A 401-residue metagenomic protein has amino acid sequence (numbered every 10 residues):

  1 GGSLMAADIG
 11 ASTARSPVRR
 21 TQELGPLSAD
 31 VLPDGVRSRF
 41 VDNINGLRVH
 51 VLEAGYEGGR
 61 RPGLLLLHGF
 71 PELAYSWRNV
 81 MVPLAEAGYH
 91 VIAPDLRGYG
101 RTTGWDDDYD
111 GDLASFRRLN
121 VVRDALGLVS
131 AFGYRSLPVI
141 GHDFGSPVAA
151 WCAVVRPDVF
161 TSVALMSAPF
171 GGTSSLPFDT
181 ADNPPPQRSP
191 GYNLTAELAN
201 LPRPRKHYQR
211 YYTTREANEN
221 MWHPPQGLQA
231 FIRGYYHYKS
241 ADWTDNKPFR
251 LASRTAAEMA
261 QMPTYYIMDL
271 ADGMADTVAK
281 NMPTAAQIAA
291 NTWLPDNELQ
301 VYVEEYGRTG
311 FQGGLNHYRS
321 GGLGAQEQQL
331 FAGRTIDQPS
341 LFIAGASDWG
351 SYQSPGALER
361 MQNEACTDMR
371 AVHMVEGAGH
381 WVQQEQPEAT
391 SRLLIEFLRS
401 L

Functional and structural regions predicted by a protein language model:
G1-S12: N-terminal export signals
P17-S38, V49, E57, G63 (+2 more regions): Flexible "cap/lid" subdomain of the alpha/beta-hydrolase fold that forms the substrate-access gate
R61, G69-E72: Active-site glycine-rich loops that stabilize anionic/oxyanionic intermediates across multiple enzyme folds
L66-G69, A93: Structural cue for short, hydrophobic secondary-structure segments
H68-F70, G141-H142: Conserved alpha/beta-hydrolase "nucleophile elbow" surrounding the catalytic nucleophile
P71-N79, V91: Serine-hydrolase catalytic-loop signature spanning alpha/beta hydrolases and amidase-signature enzymes
P83-D106: Conserved alpha/beta-hydrolase
D368-L401: Catalytic active-site module of serine/aspartate enzymes centered on a nucleophile-bearing elbow/loop
